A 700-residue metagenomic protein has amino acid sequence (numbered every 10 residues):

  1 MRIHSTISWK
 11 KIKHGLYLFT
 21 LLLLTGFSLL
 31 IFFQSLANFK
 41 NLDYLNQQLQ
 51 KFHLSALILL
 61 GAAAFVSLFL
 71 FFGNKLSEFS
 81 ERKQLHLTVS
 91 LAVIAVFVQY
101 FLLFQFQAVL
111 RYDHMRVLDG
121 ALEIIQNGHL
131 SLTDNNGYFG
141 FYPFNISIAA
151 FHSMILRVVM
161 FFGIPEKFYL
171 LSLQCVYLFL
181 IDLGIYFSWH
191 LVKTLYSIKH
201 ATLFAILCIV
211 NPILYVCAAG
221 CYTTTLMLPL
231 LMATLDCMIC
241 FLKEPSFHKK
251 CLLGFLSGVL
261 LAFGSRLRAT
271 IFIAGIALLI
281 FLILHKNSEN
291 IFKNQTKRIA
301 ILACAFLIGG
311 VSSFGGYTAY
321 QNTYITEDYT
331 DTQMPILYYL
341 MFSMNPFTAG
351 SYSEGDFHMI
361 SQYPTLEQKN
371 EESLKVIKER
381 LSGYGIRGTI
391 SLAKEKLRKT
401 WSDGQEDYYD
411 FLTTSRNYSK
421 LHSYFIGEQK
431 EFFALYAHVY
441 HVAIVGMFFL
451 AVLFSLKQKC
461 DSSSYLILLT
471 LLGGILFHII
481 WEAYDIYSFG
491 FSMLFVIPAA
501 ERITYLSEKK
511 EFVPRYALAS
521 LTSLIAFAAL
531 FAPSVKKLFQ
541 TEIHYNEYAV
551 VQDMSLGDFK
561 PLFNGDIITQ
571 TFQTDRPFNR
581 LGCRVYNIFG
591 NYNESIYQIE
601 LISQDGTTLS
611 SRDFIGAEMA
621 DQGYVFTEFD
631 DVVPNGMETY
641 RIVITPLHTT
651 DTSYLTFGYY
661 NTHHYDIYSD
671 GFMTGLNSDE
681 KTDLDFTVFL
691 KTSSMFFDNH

Functional and structural regions predicted by a protein language model:
M1-Y100, Q295-I308, H700: Start-transfer (signal-anchor) and selected internal transmembrane alpha helices of multi-pass inner/ER membrane
Q47-L59, F168, S172, E395-L471 (+1 more regions): Membrane-interface anchor segments at the N-terminal boundary of transmembrane helices in multi-pass membrane enzymes
Y112, L173-L180, L203-M238, G264-A274 (+1 more regions): Multi-pass, polyprenyl lipid-linked donor-dependent membrane glycosyltransferases
M115-F141, S147, T348-E354: Extracytosolic helix-loop segments that constitute the early lumenal/periplasmic catalytic or substrate-binding loops
G120, G137-P165, Q174: Short hydrophobic/aromatic helix or loop-helix immediately within or flanking a transmembrane segment in polytopic
N127-S131, N322-R416: Membrane-proximal stem/loop segments at transmembrane-domain junctions that anchor or position
S172-L195, A233, G446-L453: Transmembrane-helix motifs of polytopic, lipid-linked glycan transferases
S188-V210, H248, C460-Y465: Transmembrane-helix signature of polytopic, membrane-embedded enzymes that assemble or transfer cell-envelope glycans
